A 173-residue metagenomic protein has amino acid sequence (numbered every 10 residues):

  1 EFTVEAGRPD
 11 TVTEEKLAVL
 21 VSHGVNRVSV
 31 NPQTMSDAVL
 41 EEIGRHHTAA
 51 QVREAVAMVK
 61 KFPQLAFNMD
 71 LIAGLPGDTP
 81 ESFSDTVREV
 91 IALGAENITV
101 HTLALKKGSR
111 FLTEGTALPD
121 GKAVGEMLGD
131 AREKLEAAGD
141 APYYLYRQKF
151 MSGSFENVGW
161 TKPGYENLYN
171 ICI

Functional and structural regions predicted by a protein language model:
E1-D130: Conserved non-cysteine loop/helix-boundary elements of the Radical SAM core domain that shape
L105, E114-I173: Auxiliary Fe-S-binding modules of radical SAM enzymes
